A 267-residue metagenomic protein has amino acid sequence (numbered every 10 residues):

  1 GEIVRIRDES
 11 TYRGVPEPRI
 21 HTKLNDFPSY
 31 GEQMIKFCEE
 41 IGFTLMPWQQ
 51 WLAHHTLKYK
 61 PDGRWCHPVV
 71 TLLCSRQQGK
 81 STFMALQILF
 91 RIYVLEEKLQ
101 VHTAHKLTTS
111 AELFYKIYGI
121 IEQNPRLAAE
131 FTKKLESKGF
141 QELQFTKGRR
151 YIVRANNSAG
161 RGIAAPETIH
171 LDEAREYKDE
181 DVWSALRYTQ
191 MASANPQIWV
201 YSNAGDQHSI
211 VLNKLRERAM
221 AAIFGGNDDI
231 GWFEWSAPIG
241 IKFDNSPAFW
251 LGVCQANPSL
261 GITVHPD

Functional and structural regions predicted by a protein language model:
G1-D267: Phosphate/NTP-binding elements of NTP-utilizing enzymes
